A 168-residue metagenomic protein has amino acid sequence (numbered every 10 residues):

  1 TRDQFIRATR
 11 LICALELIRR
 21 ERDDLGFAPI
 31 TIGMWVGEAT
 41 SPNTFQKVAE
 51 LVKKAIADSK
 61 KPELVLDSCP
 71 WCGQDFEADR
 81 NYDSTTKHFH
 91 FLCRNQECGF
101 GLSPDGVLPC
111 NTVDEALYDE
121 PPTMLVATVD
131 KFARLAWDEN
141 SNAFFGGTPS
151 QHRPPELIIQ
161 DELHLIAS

Functional and structural regions predicted by a protein language model:
T1, P29-G37, L92-C93, V126 (+1 more regions): Extended hydrophobic secondary-structure segments that form protein cores and membrane-embedded regions
T1-L17, T31-S41, V129-R134: Conserved Walker A/P-loop ATP-binding site and its immediately adjacent core in helicase/helicase-like ATPase domains
Q4-F5, A136-N140, L163-S168: Conserved ATPase-coupling elements of RecA-like P-loop NTPase cores
I6-L15, K47-K53, E139-F144: Short secondary-structure boundary/capping segments
C13-P29, E97, S103: Short mixed-charge
F27-P29, W71, K87-H88, Y118-P122 (+1 more regions): Short, well-ordered loop/turn elements at secondary-structure boundaries
P42-D114: Cys/His-rich short segments
P122, D130, F144-S168: SF2 helicase catalytic motif II
